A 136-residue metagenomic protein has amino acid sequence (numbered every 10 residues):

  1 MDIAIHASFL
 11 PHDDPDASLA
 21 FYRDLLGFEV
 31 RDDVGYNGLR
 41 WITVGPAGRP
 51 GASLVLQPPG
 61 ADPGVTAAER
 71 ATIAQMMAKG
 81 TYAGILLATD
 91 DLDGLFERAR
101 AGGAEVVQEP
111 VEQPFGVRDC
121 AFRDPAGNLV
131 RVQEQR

Functional and structural regions predicted by a protein language model:
M1-L19, N37-R40, Y82-L87, Q133-R136: N-terminal beta-strand motif that seeds the catalytic metal site of vicinal oxygen chelate
D2, G48, M77-K79: Short, flexible hinge/linker loops that cap or flank conserved catalytic cores
L10-A61: Core segments of cupin and vicinal oxygen chelate
D13-D16, D62-L129: Vicinal oxygen chelate
G45-R49, F122-P125, Q135: Active-site beta-strand termini and strand-to-loop segments that position acidic
S53, L129-V132: Short glycine-/small-residue motifs
Q57-P63, Q133-R136: Short, basic, helix/turn surface patches
